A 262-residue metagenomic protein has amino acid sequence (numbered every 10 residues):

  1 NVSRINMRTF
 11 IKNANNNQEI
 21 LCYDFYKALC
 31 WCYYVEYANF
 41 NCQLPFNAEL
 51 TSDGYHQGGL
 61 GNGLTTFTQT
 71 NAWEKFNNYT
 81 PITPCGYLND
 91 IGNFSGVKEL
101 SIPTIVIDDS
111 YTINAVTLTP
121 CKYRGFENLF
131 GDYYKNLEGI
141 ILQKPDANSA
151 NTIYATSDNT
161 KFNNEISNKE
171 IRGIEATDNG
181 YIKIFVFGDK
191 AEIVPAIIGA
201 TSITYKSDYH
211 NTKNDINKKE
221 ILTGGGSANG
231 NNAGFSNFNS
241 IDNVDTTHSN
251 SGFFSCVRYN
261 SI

Functional and structural regions predicted by a protein language model:
N1-L129: Short aromatic-cysteine micro-motif
V2-I5, T9, N17, L21 (+3 more regions): Disulfide-stabilized, aromatic/cysteine-rich ligand-recognition loop
L29, P145-D146: Extracytoplasmic/secreted cell-surface and envelope-processing proteins
P103-N114, K144, T156-D158, N164: Extended alpha-helical regions
Y134-K135: Generic structural signal for well-ordered beta-strand positions
